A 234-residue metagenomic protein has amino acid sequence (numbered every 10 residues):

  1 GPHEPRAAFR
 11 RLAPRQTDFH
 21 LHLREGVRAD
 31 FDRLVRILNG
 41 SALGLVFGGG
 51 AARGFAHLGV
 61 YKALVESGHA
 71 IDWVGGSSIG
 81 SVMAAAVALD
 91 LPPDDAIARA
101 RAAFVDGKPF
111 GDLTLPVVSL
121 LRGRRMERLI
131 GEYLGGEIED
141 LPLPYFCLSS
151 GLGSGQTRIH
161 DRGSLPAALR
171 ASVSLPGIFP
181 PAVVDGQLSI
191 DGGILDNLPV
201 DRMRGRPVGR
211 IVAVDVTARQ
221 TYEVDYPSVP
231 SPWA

Functional and structural regions predicted by a protein language model:
G1-G75, A85-A234: Patatin-like phospholipase
G76, G80: Gly/Ala-rich beta-loop-alpha elbow adjacent to hydrolase catalytic centers
